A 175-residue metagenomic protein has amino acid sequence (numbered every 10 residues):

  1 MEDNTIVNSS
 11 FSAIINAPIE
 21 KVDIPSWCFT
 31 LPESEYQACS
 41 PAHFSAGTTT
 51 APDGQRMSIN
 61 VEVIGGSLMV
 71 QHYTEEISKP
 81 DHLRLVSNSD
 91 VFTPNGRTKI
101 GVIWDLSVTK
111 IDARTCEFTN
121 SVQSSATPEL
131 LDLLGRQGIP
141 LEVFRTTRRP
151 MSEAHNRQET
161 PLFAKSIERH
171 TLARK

Functional and structural regions predicted by a protein language model:
M1-Q55, I64: Hydrophobic ligand-binding cavity/cleft-lining segments
N8, S12-I14, R84, E117-T119: Ser/Thr- (and often Asn-) enriched beta-sheet segments in non-cytosolic proteins
N8-S10, L68-H72, K99-D105: Short, surface-exposed coil-to-beta transition loops
A17-K21, I77-H82, S107-E117: A short, structured loop/turn motif at beta-sheet edges
D23, S67-Q71, P128-D132, K175: Short acidic, gly/pro-rich beta-turn/loop elements at beta-sheet edges and active-site/ligand-binding grooves
F44-R97: Glycine-rich portal/gate segments that line the openings of hydrophobic small-molecule binding cavities
F92-A154: Beta-strand/loop substructures that line and gate deep hydrophobic ligand-binding cavities in soluble
P140-K175: Long, compositionally biased interface segments
